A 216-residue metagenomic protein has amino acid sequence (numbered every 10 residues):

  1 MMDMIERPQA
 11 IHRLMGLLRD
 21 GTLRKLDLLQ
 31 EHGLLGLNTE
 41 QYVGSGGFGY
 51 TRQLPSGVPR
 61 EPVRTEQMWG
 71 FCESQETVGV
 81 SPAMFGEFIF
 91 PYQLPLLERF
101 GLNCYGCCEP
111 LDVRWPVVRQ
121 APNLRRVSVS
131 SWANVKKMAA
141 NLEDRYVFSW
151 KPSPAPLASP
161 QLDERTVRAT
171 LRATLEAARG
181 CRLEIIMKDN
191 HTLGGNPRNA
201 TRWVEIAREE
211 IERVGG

Functional and structural regions predicted by a protein language model:
M1-G216: Active-site loop segments of alpha/beta catalytic cores
